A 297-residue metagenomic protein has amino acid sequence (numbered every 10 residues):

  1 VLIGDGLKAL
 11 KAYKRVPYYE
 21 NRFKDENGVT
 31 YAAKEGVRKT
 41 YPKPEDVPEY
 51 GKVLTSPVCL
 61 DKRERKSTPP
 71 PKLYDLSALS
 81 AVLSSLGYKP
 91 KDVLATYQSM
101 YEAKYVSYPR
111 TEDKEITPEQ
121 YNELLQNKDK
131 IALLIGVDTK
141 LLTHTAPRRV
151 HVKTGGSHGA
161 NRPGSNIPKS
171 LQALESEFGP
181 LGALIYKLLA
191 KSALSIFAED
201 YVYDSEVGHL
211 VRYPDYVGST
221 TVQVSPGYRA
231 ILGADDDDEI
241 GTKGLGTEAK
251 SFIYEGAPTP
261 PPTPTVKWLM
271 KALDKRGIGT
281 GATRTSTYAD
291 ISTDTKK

Functional and structural regions predicted by a protein language model:
V1-K297: Core catalytic DNA strand-manipulation module of type IA topoisomerases
